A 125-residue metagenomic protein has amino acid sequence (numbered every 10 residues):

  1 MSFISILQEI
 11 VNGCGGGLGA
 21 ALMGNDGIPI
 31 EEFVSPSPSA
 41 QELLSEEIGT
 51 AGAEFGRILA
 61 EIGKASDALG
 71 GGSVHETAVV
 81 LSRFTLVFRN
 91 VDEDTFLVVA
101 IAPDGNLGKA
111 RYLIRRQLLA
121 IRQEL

Functional and structural regions predicted by a protein language model:
M1-L125: Non-catalytic interaction/Regulatory regions outside core domains
